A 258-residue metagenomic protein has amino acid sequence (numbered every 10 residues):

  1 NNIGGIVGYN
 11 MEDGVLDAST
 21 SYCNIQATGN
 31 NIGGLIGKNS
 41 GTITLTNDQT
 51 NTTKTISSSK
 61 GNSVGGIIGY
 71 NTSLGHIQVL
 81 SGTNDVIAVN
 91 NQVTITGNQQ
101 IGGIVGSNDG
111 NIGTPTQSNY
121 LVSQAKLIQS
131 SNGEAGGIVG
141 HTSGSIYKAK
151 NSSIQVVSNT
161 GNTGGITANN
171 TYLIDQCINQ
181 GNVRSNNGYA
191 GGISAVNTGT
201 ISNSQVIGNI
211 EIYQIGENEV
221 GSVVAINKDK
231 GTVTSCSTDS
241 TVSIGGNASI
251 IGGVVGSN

Functional and structural regions predicted by a protein language model:
N1-N258: Predominantly extracellular beta-rich ligand-binding scaffolds that present long acidic/polar faces for carbohydrate
